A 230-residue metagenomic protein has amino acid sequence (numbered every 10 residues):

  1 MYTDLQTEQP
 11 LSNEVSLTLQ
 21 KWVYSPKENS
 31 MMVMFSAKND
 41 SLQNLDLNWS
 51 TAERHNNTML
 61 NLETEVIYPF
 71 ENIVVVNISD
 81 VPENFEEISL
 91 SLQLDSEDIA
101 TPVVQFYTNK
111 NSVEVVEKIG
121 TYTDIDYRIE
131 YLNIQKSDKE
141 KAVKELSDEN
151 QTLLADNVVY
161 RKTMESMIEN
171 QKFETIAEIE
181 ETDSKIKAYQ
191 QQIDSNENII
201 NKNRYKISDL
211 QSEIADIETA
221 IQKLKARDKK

Functional and structural regions predicted by a protein language model:
M1-I73: N-terminal, leucine/charged-rich tether regions that mediate assembly and partner docking in large macromolecular
S41, L47-K141: Extended assembly-interface/linker segments at domain junctions
I67-V76, T182-K185, Y189-Q192: Aromatic sugar-binding surface patches on proteins that engage polysaccharides or sugar-phosphate polymers
I134, K141, V159-K162, S166 (+4 more regions): Charged/polar, solvent-exposed surface patches and flexible loops
V143-L146, N150-L153, N157, Y205 (+1 more regions): A broadly tuned "polar low-complexity/structure-edge" signature
E149-Q190: Extended alpha-helical coiled-coil "stalk/arm" regions that act as elongated linkers or oligomerization scaffolds
I186-K230: Alpha-helical oligomerization segments
